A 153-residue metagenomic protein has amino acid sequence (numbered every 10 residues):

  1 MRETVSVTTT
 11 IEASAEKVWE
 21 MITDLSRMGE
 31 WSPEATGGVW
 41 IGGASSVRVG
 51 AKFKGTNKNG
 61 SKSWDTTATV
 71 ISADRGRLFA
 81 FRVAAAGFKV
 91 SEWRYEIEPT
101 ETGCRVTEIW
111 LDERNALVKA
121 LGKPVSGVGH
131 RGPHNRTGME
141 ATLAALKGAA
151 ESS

Functional and structural regions predicted by a protein language model:
M1, V47, G60-W64, A86-K89 (+1 more regions): A generic structural micro-feature
M1-G43, A145, E151: Hydrophobic ligand-binding cavity/cleft-lining segments
R2-T8, E16, K52, D65 (+3 more regions): Intrinsic-disorder/low-complexity, polar/charged segments enriched in Ser/Thr/Lys/Arg/Asp/Glu/Gln
S6, S26-L78: Short beta-edge strand/loop motif at the mouth of beta-sheet-based domains
T8-T10, T56, T69, R82 (+2 more regions): Residue-level recognition of well-ordered beta-strand positions that form the cores of beta-sheet-rich folds across
A15-E16, S46, I71-G76, E96-R105 (+1 more regions): A short, structured loop/turn motif at beta-sheet edges
V18-I22, M28, F53, V70 (+3 more regions): Hydrophobic pocket/interface hotspot
V83-A141, L146-G148: Beta-strand/loop substructures that line and gate deep hydrophobic ligand-binding cavities in soluble
